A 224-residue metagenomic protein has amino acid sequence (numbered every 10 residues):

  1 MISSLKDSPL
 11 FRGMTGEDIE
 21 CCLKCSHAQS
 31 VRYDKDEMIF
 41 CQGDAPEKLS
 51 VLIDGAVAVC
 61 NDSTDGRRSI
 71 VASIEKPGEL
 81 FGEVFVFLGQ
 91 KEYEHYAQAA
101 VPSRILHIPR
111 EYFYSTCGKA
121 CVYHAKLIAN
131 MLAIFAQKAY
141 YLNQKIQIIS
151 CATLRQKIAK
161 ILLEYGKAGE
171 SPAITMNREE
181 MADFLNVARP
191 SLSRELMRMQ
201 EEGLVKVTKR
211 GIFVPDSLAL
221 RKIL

Functional and structural regions predicted by a protein language model:
M1-K35, E79, F85-G89: Cyclic nucleotide-binding regulatory module and flanking cytosolic helices
S26, V71-A129: Cyclic-nucleotide recognition modules
D36, E47-C60, P77-E79: Glycine- and acidic-residue-biased ligand/ion/polar-headgroup-sensing regions
M38-D44: Short phosphate-coordinating micro-motif centered on Lys-Gly-acidic
D65-V71: Short alpha-helix-to-loop micro-motif enriched in aromatics/charged/Gly
T116-C121, L142, Y165-S171: Basic, amphipathic alpha-helical hairpins
L127-K145: Long, low-complexity, charged/polar intrinsically disordered regions in eukaryotic proteins
A152-L154, I161-L224: Phosphate-/nucleic-acid-contacting segments
